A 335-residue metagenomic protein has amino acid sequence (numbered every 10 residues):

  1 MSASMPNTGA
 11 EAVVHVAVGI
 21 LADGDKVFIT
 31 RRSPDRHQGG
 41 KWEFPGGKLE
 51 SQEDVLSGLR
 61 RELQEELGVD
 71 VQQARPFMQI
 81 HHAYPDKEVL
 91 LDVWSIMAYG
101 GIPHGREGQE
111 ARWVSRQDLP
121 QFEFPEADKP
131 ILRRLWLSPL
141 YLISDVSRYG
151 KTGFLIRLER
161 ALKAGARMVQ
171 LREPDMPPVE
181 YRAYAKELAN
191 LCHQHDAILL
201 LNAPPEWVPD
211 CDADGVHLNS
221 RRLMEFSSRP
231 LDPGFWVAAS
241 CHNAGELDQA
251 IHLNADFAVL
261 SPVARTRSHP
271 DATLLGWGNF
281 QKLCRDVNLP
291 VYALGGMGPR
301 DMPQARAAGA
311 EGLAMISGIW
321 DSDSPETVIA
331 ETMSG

Functional and structural regions predicted by a protein language model:
A3-F28, Q79: Conserved N-terminal beta-strand and adjoining loop/helix that marks the start of the Nudix/MutT-like hydrolase domain
D23-V69, F77-Q79, I198: Conserved Nudix-box catalytic region and its N-terminal flanking loop in Nudix hydrolases and closely related
I80-I102: Active-site-adjacent beta-strand/loop module that shapes the phosphate/pyrophosphate-binding cleft
V93-S95, P103-W136: NUDIX/MutT-family hydrolases
S138-G153, W236-C241: Active-site mouth loops of central-metabolism enzymes
L142, V169, V208, A250 (+5 more regions): Conserved, mostly hydrophobic/aromatic
R182-A203, S220-L223, S227-N243, D271-P299 (+1 more regions): Alpha-helix-loop-beta-strand connector modules within alpha/beta enzyme cores
N219-R229, F257-D271, M302-T332: Glycine-rich phosphate-binding active-site loops on the catalytic face of alpha/beta enzymes
